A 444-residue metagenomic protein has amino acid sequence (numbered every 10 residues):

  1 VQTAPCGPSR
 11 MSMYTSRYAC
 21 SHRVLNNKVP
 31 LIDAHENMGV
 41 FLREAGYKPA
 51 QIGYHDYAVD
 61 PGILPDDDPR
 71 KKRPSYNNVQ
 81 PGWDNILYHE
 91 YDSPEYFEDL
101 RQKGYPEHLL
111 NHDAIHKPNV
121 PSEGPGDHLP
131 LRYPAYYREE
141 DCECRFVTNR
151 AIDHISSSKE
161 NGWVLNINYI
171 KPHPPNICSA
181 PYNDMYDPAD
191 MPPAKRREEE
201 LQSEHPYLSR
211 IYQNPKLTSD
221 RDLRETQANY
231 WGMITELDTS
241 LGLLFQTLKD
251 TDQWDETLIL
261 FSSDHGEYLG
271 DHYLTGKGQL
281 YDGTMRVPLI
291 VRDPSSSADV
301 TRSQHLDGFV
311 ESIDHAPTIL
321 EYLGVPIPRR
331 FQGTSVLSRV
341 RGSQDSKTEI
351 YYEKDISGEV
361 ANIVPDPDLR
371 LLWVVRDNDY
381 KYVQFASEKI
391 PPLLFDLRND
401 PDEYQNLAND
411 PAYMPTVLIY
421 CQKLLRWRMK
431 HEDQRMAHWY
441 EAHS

Functional and structural regions predicted by a protein language model:
V1-A386, I390-P392, D402-K423, M429 (+1 more regions): Formylglycine-dependent sulfatase
D433-S444: Short, charged, surface-exposed hinge/linker loops at domain edges that act as mobile lids or interdomain connectors
